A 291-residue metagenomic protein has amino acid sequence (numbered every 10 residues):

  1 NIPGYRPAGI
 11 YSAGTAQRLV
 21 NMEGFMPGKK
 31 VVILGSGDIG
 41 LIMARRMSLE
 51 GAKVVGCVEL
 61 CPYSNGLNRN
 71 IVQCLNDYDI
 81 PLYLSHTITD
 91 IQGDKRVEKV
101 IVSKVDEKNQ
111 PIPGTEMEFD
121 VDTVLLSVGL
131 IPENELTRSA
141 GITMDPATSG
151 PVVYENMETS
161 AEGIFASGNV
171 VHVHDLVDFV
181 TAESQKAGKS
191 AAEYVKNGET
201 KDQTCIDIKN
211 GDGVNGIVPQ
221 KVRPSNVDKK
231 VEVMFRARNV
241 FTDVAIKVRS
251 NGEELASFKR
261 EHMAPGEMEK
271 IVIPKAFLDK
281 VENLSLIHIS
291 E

Functional and structural regions predicted by a protein language model:
N1-S290: Residues forming the flavin
